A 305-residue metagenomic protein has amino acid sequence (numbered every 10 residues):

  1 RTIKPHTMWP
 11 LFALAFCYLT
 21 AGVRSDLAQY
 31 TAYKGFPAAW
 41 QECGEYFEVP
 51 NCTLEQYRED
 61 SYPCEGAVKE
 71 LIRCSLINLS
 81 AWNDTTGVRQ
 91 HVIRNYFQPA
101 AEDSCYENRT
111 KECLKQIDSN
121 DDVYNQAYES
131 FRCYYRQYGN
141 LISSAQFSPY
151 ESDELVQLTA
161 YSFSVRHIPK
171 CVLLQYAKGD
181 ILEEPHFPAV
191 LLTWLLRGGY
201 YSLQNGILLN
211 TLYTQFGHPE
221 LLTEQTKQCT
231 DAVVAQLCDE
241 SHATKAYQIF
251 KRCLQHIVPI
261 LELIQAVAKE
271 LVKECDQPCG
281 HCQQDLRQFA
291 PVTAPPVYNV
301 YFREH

Functional and structural regions predicted by a protein language model:
R1-C17: Classical eukaryotic N-terminal signal peptides for Sec-dependent ER targeting/secretion, especially the positively
W9, Y18-H305: Mature extracellular/luminal domains of secreted and GPI-anchored eukaryotic proteins, especially small
